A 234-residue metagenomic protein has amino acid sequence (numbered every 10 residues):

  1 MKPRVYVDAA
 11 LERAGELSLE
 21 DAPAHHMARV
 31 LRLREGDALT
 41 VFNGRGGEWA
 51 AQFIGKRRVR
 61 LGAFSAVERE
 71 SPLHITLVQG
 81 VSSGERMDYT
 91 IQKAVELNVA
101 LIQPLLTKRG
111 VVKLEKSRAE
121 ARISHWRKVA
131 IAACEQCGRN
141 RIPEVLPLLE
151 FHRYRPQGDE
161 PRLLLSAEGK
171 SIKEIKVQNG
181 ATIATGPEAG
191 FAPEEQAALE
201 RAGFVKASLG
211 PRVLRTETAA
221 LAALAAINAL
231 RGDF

Functional and structural regions predicted by a protein language model:
M1-V67, S117-A119: N-terminal positively charged helical leader segments and presequences
L17-S18, P72-T76, N179-T182, R201-L209: Glycine/charged-rich beta-loop-alpha catalytic/anionic-binding loops adjacent to active sites
F64-S65, E188-A189, P211-L214: Short, acidic/turn-prone active-site loops that include or flank metal/cofactor- and phosphate-binding residues
E68-P161: RNA substrate-binding interface of SAM-dependent RNA methyltransferases
P156-Q196, F204-S208: Active-site/ligand-binding-proximal alpha/beta "capping" segment
P193-F234: Structured adenosyl-cofactor binding patch, chiefly the S-adenosyl-L-methionine
